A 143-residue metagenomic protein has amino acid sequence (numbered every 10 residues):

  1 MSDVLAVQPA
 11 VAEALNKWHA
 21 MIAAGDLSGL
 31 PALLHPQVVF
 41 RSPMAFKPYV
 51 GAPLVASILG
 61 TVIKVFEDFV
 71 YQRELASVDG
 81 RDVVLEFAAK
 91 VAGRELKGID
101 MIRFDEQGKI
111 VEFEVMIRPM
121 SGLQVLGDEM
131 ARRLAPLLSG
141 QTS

Functional and structural regions predicted by a protein language model:
M1-S28, A32, P36, L137-S143: Short, low-complexity N-terminal intrinsically disordered segments enriched in polar/charged residues
S2-A6, G60-S143: A beta-strand edge to alpha-helix "cap/lid" segment located at domain peripheries
P9-H19, S42-P43, V55-L59, R81-F87: Short, mixed-charge, low-aromatic patches
A10, K17, G29, L54 (+2 more regions): Exposed alpha-helical structural elements
A14, H19, G29-P31, R41 (+4 more regions): Functionally constrained cores in energy, signaling, and assembly domains
A23, Y49, L96: Short glycine/serine/threonine-biased micro-segments
L27-G29, L33-G80: A solvent-exposed, acidic/Ser-Thr-rich amphipathic alpha-helical stretch
